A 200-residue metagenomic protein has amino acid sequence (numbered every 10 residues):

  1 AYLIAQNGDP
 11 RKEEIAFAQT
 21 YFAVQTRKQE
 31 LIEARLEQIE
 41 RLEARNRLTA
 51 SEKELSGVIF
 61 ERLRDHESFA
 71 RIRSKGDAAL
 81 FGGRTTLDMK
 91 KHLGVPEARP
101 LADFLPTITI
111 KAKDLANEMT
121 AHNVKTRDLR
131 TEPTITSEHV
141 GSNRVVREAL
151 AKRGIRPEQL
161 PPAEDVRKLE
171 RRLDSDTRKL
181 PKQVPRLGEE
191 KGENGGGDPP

Functional and structural regions predicted by a protein language model:
A1-P200: Positively charged, phosphate-engaging catalytic surfaces used for nucleic-acid and nucleotide handling
